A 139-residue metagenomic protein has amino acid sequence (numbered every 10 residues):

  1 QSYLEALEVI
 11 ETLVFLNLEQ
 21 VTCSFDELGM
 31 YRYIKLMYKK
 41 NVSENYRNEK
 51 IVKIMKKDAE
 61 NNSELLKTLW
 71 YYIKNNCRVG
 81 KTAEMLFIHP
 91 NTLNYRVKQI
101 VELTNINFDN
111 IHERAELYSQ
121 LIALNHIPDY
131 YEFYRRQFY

Functional and structural regions predicted by a protein language model:
Q1-Y139: Cytosolic nucleotide-utilizing catalytic cores of signal-transduction proteins
